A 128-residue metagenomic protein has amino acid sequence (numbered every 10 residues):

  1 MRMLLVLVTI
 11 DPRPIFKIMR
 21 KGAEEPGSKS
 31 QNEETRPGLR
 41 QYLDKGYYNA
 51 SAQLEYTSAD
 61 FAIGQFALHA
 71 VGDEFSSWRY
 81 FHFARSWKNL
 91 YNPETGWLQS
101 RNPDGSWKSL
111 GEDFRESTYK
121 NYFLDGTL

Functional and structural regions predicted by a protein language model:
M1-A67, F81: Aromatic-rich carbohydrate-recognition surfaces in CAZymes
H69-L128: Catalytic cores of carbohydrate-active enzymes
